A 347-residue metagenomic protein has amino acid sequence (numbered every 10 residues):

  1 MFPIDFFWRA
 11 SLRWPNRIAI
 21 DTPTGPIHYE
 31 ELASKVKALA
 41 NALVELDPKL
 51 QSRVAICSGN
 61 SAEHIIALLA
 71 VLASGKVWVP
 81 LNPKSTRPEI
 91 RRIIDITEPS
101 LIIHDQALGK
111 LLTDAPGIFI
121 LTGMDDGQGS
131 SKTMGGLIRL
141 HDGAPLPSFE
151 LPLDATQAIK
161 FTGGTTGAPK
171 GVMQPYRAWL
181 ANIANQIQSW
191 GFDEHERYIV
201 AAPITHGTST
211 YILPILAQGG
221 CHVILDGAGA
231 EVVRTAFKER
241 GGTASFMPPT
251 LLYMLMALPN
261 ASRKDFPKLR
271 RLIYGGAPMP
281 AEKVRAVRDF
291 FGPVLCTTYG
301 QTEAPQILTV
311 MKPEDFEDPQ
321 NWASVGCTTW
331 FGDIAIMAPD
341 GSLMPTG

Functional and structural regions predicted by a protein language model:
F6-H28, L46: AMP-dependent adenylate-forming
G25, A40-S85, A202: Conserved AMP-binding/adenylate-forming
H28-E30, Q157-A181: Conserved AMP-binding A3 loop
N41, E45-L46, A73-L140: Structural core segment of the AMP-binding/adenylate-forming
D142-F161, A168, G191-R197: Conserved pre-ATP/AMP-binding loop-to-beta segment of ANL
L180-R197, T205-T243, L258: Conserved AMP-binding/adenylation subdomain of ANL enzymes
A217, G242-M247, M256-P319, D333: Gly/Ser/Thr-rich phosphate-binding loop
A335-G347: Conserved beta-loop-beta connector loops within the AMP-binding
